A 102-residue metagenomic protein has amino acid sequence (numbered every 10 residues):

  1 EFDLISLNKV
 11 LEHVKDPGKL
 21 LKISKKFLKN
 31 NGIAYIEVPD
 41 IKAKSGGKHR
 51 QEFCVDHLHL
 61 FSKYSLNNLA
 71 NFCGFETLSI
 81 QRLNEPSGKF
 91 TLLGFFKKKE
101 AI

Functional and structural regions predicted by a protein language model:
E1-K48, F53-L78, L92-K98: Conserved SAM-binding loop
L83-G88: AMP-binding (ANL) adenylation modules
I102: Short, cationic low-complexity segments
